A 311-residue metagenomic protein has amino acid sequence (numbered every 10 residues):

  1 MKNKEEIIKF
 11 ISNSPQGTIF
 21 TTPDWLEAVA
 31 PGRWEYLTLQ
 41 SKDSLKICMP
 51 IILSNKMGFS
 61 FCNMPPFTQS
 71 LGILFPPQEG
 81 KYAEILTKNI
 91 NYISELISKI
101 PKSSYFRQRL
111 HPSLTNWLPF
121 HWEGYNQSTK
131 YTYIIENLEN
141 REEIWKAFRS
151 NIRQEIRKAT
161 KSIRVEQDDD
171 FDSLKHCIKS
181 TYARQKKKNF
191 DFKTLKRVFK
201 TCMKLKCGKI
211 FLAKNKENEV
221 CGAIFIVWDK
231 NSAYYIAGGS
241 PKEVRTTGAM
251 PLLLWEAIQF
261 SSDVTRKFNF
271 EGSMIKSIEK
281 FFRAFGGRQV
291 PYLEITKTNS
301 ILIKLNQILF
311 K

Functional and structural regions predicted by a protein language model:
M1-K42, C48-G58, H111-T246: A conserved beta-strand-loop-helix scaffold within acyl/acetyltransferase catalytic domains
N55-G72: Conserved acyl-donor/pantetheine-binding loop and adjacent beta-alpha core of acyl/acetyltransferases and related
P66-S70, S128, V290: Short, solvent-exposed loop/turn segments at the edges of secondary structure
T68-A83, L138-E139, G238-T246: A short, internal acetyl-CoA/4′-phosphopantetheine-binding micro-motif in the GNAT/acyltransferase core
I85-Y92, F190-T194: Soluble or luminal CAZymes and related metallo-dependent hydrolases
T87-S104, L252-R266: Conserved acyl-CoA
Q108-N116, F270-S277: Conserved beta-strand-loop-alpha-helix junction that forms the acyl-donor binding cleft
R197-K200, K204-Q307: Aromatic (often tryptophan-rich) hydrophobic motifs at membrane interfaces
